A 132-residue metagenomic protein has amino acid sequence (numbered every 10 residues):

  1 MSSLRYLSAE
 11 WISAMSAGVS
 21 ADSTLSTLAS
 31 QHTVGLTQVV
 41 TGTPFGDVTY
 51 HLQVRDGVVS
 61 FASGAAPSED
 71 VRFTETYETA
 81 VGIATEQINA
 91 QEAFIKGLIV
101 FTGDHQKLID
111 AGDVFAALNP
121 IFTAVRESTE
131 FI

Functional and structural regions predicted by a protein language model:
M1-I132: Feature captures hydrophobic
